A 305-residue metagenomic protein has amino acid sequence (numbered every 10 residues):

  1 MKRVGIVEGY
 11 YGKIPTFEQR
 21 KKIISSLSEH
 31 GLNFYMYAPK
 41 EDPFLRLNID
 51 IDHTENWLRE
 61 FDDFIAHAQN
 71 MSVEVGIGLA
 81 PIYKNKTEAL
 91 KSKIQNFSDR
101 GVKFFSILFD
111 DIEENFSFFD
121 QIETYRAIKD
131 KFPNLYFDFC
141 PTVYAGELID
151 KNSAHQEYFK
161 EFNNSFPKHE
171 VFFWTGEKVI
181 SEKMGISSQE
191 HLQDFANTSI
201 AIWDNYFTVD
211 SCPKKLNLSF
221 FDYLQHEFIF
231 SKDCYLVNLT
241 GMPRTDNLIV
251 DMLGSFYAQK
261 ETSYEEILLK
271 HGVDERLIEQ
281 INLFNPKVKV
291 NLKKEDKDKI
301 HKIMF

Functional and structural regions predicted by a protein language model:
M1-K86, R100-K103: Feature activates predominantly on carbohydrate-active enzymes
G9, K93, K103, I112-Y257: Catalytic-core regions of glycoside hydrolase
R20, I24-S25, F61-A66, L90-Q95 (+2 more regions): Generic structural signal for well-ordered alpha-helices, preferentially at hydrophobic/aromatic core positions
L27, F97, I107, I128 (+1 more regions): Conserved, mostly hydrophobic/aromatic
S28, I65, Q69, S98 (+3 more regions): N-terminal cationic-hydrophobic initiation segments that often serve targeting/anchoring roles
P39, F109, L239: Residues that line or immediately flank small-molecule/substrate-binding pockets and catalytic motifs
E74-F116, S219-D222: Active-site-adjacent "subsite" loops/lids of carbohydrate-active enzymes
Y257-F305: C-terminal functional modules
